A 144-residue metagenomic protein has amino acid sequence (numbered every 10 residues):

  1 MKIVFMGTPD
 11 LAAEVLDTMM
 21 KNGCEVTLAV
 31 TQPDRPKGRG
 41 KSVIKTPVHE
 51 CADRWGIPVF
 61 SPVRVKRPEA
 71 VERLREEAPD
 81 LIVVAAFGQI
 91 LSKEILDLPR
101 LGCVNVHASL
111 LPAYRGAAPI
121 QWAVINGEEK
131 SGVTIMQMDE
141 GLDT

Functional and structural regions predicted by a protein language model:
M1-R39: N-terminal Rossmann-like dinucleotide-binding module
K2-F5, F60-S61, V83, N105: Short catalytic-loop micro-motif centered on adjacent basic/acidic residues
T8-L11, V63-K66, F87-I90: Short beta->alpha connector loops
A13, D17-K21, V71-R75, K93: Amphipathic, non-transmembrane alpha-helical secondary structure
N22-E25, Q32, L81-T144: Donor/substrate-binding cores of folate-linked one-carbon enzymes
Q32, P36-A78: N-terminal glycine-/serine-/threonine-rich beta1-alpha1-beta2 phosphate-ribose binding loop of Rossmann-like
